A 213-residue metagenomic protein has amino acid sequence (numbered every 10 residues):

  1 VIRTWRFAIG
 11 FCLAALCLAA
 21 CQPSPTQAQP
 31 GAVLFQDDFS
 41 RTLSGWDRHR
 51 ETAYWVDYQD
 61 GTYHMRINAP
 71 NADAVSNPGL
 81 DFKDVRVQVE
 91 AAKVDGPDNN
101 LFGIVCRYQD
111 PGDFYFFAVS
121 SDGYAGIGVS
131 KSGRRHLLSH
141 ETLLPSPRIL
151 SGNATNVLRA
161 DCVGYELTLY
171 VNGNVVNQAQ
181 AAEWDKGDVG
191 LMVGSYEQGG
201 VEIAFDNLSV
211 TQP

Functional and structural regions predicted by a protein language model:
L18-A20: C-terminal motif of bacterial Sec signal peptides marking the signal peptidase cleavage site
Q27-R50: Extracellular carbohydrate-recognition regions
F39, D206-V210: Extracellular beta-strand elements of beta-rich domains used for carbohydrate recognition/degradation or cell-matrix
Y54-D73: Short carbohydrate-recognition loop motifs
I67-S132: Secretory/extracellular carbohydrate-interaction modules and structurally similar beta-sandwich "look-alikes"
G133-V157: Short, aromatic/His-centered strand-loop micro-motif at the edge of beta-sheets
A154-T168: Localized edge beta-strand/strand-to-loop motifs within extracellular or lumenal beta-rich domains
A179-D206: Flexible glycan-contacting loops in extracellular carbohydrate-active proteins
